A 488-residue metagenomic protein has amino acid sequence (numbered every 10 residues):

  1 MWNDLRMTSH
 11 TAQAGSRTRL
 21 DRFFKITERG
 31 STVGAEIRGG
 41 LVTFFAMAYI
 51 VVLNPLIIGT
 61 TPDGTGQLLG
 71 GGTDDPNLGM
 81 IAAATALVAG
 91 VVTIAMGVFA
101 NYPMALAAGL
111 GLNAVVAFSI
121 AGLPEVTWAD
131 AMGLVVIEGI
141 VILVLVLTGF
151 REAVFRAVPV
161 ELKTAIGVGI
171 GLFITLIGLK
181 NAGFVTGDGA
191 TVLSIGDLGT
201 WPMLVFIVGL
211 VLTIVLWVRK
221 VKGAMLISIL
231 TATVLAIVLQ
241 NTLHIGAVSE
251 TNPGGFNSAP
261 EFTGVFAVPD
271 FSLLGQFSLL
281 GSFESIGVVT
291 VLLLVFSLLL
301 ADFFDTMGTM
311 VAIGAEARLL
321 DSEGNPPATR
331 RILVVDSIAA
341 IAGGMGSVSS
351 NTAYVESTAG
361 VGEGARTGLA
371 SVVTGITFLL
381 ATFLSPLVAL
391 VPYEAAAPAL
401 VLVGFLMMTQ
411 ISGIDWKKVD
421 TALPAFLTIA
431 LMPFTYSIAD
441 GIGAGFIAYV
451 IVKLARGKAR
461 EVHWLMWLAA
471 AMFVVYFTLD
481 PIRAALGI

Functional and structural regions predicted by a protein language model:
W2-G79, S194-I195, I229, T233-R330 (+2 more regions): Helix-loop-helix hairpins and the membrane-proximal interhelical loops of multi-pass alpha-helical transport proteins
M7-T8, V88-L110: Juxtamembrane transmembrane-helix boundary signature
R17-I50, N54, V88-A89, G109-F118 (+2 more regions): Helix-loop-helix junctions within the multi-pass membrane cores of secondary transporters/permeases
R29-G40, D74-A82, A86, T127-A131 (+19 more regions): Hydrophobic, aromatic-rich alpha-helical transmembrane segments and their membrane-interface anchor motifs
F45-Y49, F99-G109, I142-L145, K220-V221 (+4 more regions): Short helix-coil transition sites and intra-membrane helix breaks within transmembrane domains of multi-pass
T85-G97, A114-A117, F173-T175: A generic, lipid-embedded transmembrane alpha helix
P124-V238, V372-I488: Membrane-embedded alpha-helical modules
